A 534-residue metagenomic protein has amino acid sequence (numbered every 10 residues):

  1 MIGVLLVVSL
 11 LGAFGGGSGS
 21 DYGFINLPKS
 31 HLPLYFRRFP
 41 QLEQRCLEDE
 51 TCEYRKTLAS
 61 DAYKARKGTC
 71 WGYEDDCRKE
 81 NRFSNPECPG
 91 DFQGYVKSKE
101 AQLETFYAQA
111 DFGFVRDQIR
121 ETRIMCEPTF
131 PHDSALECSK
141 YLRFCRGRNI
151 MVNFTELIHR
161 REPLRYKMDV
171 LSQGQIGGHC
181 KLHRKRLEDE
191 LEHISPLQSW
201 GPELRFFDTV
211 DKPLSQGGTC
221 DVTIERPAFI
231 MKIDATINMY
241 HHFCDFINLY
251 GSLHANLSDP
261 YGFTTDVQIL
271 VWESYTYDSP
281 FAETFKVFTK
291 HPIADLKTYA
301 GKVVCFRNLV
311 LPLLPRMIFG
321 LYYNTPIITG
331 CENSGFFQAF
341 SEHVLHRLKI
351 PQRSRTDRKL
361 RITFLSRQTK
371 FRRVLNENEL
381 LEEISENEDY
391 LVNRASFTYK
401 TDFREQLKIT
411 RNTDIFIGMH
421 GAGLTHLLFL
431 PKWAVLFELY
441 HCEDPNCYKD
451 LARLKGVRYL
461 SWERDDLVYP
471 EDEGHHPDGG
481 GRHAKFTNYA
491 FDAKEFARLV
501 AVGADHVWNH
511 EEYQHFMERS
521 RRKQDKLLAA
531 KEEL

Functional and structural regions predicted by a protein language model:
M1-V8: Classical eukaryotic N-terminal signal peptides for Sec-dependent ER targeting/secretion, especially the positively
G12-L534: The feature primarily captures lumenal catalytic ectodomains of type II secretory-pathway glycosyltransferases
